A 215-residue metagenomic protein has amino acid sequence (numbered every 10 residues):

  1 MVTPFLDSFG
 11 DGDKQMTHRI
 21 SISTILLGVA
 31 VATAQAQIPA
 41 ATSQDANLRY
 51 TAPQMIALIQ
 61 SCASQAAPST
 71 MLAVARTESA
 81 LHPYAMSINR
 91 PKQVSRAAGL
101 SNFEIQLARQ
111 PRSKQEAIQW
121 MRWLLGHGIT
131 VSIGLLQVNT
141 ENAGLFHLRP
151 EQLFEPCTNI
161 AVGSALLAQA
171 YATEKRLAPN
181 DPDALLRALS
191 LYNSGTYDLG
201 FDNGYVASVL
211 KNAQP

Functional and structural regions predicted by a protein language model:
M1-Q15: Short, Lys/Arg-enriched N-terminal segments with co-localized hydrophobic residues within the first ~10-30 amino acids
D11-K14, L27-R122: Export/targeting segments at the very N-terminus of extracytoplasmic proteins
T17-L26: Sec-dependent signal peptide recognition, specifically the positively charged N-region followed immediately by
D45-P53, S61-S69, P111, I129 (+3 more regions): Soluble non-cytosolic domains of exported or imported proteins
Q54, S69-A73, R112, E116-W120 (+6 more regions): Extracytoplasmic/secreted proteins, especially bacterial periplasmic and envelope-associated proteins
A75-A80, G134-A143, L166, L177-G204: Acidic helix/loop microenvironments that form the catalytic cleft of cell-wall polysaccharide enzymes
P111-P182: Alpha-helical segment that forms one wall of the substrate-binding/catalytic cleft in peptidoglycan-active domains
